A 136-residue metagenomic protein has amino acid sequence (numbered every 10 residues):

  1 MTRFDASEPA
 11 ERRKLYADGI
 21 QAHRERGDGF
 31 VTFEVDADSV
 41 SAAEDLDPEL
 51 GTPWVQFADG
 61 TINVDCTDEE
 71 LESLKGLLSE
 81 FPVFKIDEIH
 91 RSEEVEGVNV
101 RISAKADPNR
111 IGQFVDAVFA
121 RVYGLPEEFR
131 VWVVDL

Functional and structural regions predicted by a protein language model:
M1-A58, K85, E94-R101, N109-L136: Haloarchaeal acidic low-complexity proteome signature biased toward cell-envelope/secretome components but also
Q56-I86: Mature extracytoplasmic domains of secretory-pathway proteins
T67-D68, A104-N109: Helix N-cap motif at beta-to-alpha junctions
H90-S92: Residue-level "edge-of-site" marker
